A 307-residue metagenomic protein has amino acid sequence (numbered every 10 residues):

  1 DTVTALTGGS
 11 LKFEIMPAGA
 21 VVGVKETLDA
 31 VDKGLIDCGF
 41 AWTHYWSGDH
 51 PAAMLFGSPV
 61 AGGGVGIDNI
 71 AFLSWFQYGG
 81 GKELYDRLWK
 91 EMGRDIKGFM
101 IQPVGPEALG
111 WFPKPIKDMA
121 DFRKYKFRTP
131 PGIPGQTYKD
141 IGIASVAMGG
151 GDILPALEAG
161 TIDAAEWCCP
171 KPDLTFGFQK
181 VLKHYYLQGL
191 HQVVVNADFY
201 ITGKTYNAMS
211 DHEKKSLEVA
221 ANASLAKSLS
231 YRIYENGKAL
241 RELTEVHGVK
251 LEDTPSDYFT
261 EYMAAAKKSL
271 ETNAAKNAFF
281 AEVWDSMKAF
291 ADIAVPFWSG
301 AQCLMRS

Functional and structural regions predicted by a protein language model:
D1-F72, K90-S307: N-terminal secretory/targeting leader peptides
Y78-G93: Hinge/lid segment of periplasmic solute-binding proteins
